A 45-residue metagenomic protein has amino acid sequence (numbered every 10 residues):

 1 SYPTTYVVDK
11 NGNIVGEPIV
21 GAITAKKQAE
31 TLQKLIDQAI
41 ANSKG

Functional and structural regions predicted by a protein language model:
S1: Active-site-adjacent structural elements in enzyme catalytic domains
T4-G45: Thiol-/selenol-based redox modules, centered on thioredoxin-like and closely related oxidoreductase domains
